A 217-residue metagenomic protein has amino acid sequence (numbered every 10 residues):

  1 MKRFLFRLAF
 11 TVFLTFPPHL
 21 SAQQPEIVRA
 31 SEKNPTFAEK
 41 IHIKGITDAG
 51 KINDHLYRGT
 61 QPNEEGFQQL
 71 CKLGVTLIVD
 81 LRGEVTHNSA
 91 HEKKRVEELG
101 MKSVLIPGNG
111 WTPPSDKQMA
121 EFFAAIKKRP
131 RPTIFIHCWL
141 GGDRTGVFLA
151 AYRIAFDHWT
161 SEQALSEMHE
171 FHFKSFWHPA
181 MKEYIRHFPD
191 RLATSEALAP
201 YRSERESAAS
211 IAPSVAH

Functional and structural regions predicted by a protein language model:
M1-R3: N-terminal secretory signal peptides that target proteins for export/translocation
F6-L14, P18: Hydrophobic helical h-region of N-terminal Sec-dependent signal peptides in bacterial secretory/periplasmic proteins
F13, L20-I134, V147-H217: Cys-dependent protein tyrosine phosphatase-like superfamily
C138: Short cysteine clusters
G141: Substrate/cofactor-recognition hotspot
R144: Glycine/aspartate-rich loop-and-adjacent alpha/beta segment that forms the canonical ThDP
